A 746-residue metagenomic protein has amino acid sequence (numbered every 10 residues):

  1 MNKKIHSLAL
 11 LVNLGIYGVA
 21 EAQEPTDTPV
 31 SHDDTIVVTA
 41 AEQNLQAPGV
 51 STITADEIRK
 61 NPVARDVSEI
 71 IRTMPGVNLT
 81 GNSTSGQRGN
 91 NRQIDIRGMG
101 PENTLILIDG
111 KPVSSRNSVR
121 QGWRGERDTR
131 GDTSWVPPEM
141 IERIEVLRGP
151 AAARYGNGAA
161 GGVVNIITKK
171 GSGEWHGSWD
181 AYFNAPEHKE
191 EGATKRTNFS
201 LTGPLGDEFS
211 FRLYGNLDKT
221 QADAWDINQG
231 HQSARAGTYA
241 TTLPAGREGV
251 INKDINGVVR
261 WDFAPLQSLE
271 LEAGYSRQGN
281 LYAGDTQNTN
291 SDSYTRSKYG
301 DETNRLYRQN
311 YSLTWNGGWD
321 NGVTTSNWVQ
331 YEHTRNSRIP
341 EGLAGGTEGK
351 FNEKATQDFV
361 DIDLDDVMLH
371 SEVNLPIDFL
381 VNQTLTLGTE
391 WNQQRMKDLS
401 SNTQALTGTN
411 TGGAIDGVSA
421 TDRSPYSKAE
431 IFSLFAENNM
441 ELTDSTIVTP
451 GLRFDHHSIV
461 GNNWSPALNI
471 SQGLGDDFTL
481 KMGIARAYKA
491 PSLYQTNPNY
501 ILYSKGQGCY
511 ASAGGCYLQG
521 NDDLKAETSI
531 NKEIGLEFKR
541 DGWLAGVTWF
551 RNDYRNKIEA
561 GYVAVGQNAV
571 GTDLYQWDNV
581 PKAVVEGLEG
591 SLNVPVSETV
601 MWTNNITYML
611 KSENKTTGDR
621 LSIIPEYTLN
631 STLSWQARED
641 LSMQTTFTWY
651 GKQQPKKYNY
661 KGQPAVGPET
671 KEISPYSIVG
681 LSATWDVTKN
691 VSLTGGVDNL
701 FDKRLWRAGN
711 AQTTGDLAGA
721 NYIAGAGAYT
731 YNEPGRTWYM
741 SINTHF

Functional and structural regions predicted by a protein language model:
H32-A64, S68, Q93, S118-E126: N-terminal periplasmic "start-of-domain" segments of outer-membrane beta-barrel proteins
S68-R116: Extracytoplasmic beta-strand/coil segments of soluble accessory domains associated with Gram-negative outer-membrane
S114-N117, R555, W649-Y658, T684-F746: C-terminal beta-signal and adjacent terminal beta-strands/loops of Gram-negative outer-membrane beta-barrel proteins
D128-D180, H745: A beta-strand signature from Gram-negative outer-membrane beta-barrel systems, especially the internal plug domain
D180, E441-S445, W549-Y554, V565 (+2 more regions): Gram-negative outer-membrane beta-barrel transporters
E190-N280, Y307-Q309, F379: Transmembrane beta-barrel wall of Gram-negative outer-membrane proteins
G279, S458-V460, D476-K532, W549-Y575 (+2 more regions): Surface-exposed extracellular loop regions of Gram-negative outer-membrane beta-barrel proteins, predominantly
D366-L375, R423-S427, S433, N521-K525 (+7 more regions): Outer membrane beta-barrel strand-and-loop segments of large Gram-negative receptors, especially TonB-dependent
